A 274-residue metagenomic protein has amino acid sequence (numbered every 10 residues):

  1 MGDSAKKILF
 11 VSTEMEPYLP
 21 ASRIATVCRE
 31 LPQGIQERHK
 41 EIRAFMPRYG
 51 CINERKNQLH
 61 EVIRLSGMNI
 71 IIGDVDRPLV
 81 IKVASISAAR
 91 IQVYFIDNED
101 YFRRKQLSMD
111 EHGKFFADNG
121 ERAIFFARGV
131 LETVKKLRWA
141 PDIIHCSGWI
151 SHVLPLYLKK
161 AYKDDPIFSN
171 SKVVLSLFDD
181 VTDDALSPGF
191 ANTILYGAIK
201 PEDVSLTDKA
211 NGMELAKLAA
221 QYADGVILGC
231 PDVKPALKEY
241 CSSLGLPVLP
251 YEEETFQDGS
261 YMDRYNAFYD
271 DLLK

Functional and structural regions predicted by a protein language model:
M1-K274: Catalytic cores of nucleotide-sugar-dependent glycosyltransferases that transfer UDP/GDP/TDP-activated
